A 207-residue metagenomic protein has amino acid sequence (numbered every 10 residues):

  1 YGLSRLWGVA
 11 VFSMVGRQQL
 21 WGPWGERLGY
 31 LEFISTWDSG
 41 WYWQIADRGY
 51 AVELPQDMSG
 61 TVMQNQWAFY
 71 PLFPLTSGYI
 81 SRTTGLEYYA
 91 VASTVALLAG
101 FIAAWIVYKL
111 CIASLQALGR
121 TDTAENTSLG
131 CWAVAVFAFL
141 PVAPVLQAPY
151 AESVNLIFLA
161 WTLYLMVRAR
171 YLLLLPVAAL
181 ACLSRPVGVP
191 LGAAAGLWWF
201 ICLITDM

Functional and structural regions predicted by a protein language model:
Y1-F33: Transmembrane signal-anchor helices characteristic of membrane glycosylation enzymes that use polyprenol
L20-V62, L72: Extracytosolic helix-loop segments that constitute the early lumenal/periplasmic catalytic or substrate-binding loops
T61-V62, W67, P71, L75 (+1 more regions): Loop-to-helix entry region of an early transmembrane alpha helix in multi-pass inner-membrane enzymes
L86-A90, Y108-F139, I157: Transmembrane-helix signature of polytopic, membrane-embedded enzymes that assemble or transfer cell-envelope glycans
V95-L98, A113, W132-M166, L173 (+1 more regions): Multi-pass, polyprenyl lipid-linked donor-dependent membrane glycosyltransferases
R120-T127, T162-L173, T205: Membrane-interface transmembrane helices that cradle and orient dolichyl/undecaprenyl
R168-Y171, L175, L191-M207: Perimembrane helix-loop-helix junctions
